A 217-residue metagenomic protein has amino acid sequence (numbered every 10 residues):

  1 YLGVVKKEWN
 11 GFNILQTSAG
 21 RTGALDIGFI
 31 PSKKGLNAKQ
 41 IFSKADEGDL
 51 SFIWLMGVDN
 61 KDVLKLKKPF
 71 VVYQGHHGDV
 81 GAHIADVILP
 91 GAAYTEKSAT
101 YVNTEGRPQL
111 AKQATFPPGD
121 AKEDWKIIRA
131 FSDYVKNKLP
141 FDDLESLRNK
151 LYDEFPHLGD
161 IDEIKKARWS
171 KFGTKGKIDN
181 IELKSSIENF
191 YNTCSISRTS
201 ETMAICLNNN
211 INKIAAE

Functional and structural regions predicted by a protein language model:
Y1-K165, K213-E217: Non-catalytic alpha/beta scaffold blocks inside enzyme catalytic domains
R148-E217: Long, low-complexity segments enriched in small/aliphatic residues
